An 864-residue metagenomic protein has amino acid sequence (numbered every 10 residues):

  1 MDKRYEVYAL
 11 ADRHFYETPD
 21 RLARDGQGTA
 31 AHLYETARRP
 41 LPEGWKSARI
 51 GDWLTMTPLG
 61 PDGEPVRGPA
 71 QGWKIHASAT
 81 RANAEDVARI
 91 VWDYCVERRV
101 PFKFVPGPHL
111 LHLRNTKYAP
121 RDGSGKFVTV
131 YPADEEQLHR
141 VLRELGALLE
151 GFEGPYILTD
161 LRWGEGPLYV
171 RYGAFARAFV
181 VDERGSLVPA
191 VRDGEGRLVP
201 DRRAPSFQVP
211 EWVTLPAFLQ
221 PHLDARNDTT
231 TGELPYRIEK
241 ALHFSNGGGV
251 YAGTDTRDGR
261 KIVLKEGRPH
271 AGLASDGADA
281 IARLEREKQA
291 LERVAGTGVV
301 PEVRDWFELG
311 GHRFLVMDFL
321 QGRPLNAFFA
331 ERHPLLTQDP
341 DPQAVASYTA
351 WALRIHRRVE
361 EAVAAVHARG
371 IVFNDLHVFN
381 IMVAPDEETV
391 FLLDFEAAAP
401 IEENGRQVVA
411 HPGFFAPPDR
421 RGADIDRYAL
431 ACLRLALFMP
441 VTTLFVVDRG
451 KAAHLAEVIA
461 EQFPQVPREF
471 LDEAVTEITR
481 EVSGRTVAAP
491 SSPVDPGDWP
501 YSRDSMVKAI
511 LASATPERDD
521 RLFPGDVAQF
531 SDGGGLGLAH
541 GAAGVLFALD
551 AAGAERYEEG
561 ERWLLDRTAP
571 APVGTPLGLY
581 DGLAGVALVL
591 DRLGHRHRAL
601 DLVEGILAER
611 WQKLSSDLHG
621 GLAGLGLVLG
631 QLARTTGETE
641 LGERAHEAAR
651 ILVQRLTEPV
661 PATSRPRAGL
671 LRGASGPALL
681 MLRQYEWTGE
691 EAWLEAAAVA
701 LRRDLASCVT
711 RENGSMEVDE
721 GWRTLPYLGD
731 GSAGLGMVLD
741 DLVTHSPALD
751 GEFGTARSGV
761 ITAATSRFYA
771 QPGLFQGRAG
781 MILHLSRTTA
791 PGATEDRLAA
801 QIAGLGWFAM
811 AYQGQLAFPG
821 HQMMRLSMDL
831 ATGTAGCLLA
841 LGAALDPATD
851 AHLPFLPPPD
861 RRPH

Functional and structural regions predicted by a protein language model:
D2-G26, G185-K240: Juxta-kinase regulatory segment immediately upstream of eukaryotic protein kinase catalytic domains
A31-L59, F218-R257: ATP-binding glycine-rich phosphate-binding loop
A70-A84, R237-E287: ATP-binding glycine-rich loop module of kinase domains
F152, V487-R521, D741, H745 (+3 more regions): Terminal, non-catalytic domain-edge segments
Q289-V299: Structural motif at the C-terminus of the N-lobe alphaC helix and the adjacent alphaC-beta4 loop of the Hanks-type
E302-R313: Short beta-strand micro-motifs within the conserved protein kinase catalytic domain, predominantly in the N-lobe
V363, H367-A384: Catalytic-loop of the protein kinase fold
F391, E396-V458: C-lobe/activation-segment region of protein kinase-like
